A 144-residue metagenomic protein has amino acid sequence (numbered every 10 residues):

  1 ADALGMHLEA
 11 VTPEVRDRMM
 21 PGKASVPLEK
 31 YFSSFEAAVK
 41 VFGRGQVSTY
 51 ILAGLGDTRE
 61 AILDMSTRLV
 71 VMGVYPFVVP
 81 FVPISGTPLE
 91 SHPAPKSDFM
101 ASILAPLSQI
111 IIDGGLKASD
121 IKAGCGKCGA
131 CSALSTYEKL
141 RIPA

Functional and structural regions predicted by a protein language model:
A1, A10, A53-A61: Canonical radical SAM enzyme core domain
A1-D2, A24-S25, S66-V71: Short, surface-exposed basic-aromatic patches at helix termini and helix-loop junctions that form
A1-P13, V74-P83: Non-cysteine beta-strand/loop elements that form the S-adenosyl-L-methionine
E14, G22-K23, L55, I84: Surface-exposed loop/turn and secondary-structure junction residues enriched for glycine/proline
R16-L28, E90-A94: Glycine-rich tight-turn/loop motif centered on a GG-T
K23-V39: Glycine-rich S-adenosyl-L-methionine
A37, V41-R44, T58-A144: Auxiliary Fe-S-binding modules of radical SAM enzymes
